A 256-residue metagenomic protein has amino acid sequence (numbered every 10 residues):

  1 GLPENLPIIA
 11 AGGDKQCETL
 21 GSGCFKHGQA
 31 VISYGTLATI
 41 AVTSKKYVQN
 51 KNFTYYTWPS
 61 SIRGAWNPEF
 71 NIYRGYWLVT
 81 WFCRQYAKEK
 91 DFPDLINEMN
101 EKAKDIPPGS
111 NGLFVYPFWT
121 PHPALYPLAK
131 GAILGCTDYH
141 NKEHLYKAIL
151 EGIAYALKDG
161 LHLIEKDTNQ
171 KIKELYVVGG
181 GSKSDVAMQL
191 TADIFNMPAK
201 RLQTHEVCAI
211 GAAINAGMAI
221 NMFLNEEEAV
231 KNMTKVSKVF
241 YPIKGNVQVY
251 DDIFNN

Functional and structural regions predicted by a protein language model:
L2, G12-Q29: Conserved phosphate-binding catalytic cores of ATP/NTP-utilizing and phosphoryl-transfer enzymes
L2-A11, R201: Short loop-beta-helix segment that forms the pyridoxal 5′-phosphate
P7, T19-G21, G28, E101-A103 (+1 more regions): Generic recognition of flexible, low-complexity loop/linker segments
I8-E18, V207, A212: Alpha-helical transmembrane segments that form the membrane-embedded catalytic/substrate-binding core of multi-pass
C17-L20, A38-V42, V115: Short beta-strand scaffold segments in enzyme catalytic cores
I32: Conserved active-site beta-strand element of glycosyltransferases/polysaccharide synthases
V42-Y55, P59-N256: Glycine/Thr-rich phosphate-binding loops that ligate phosphate moieties of nucleotide and other phosphorylated ligands
